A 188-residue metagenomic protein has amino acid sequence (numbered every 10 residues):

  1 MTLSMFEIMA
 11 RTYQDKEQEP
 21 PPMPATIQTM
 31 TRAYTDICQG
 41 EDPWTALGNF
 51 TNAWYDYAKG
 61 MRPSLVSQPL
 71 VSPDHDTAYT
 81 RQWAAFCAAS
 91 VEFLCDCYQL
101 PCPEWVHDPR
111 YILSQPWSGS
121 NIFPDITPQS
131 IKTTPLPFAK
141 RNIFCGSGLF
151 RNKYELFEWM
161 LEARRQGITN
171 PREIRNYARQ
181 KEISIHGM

Functional and structural regions predicted by a protein language model:
T2-Q129: Charged, helix-prone or intrinsically disordered regulatory segments positioned adjacent to compact structured domains
D96-M188: Charge-dense, extended regions
